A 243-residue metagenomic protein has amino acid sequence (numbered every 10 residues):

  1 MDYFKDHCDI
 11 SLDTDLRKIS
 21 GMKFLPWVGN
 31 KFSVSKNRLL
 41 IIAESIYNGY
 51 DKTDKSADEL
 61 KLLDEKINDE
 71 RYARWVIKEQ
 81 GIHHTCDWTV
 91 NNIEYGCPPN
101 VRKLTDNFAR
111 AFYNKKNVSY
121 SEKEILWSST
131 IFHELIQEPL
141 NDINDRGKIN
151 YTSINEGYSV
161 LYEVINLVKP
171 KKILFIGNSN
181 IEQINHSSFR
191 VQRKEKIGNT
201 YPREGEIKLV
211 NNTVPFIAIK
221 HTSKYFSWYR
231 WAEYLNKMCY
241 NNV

Functional and structural regions predicted by a protein language model:
M1-D6, S11-L12, G147-Y162, I181-V243: C-terminal capping/extension of enzyme domains
M1-V168, K172: A polyanion-binding, active-site-adjacent surface
I41, L174, F216-A218: Structural motif
E44-I46, G177, H221: Glycine-rich His-Gly loop
L140, G177-I181: Oxyanion-hole/transition-state-stabilizing segment in secreted/luminal serine hydrolases and related acyltransferases
